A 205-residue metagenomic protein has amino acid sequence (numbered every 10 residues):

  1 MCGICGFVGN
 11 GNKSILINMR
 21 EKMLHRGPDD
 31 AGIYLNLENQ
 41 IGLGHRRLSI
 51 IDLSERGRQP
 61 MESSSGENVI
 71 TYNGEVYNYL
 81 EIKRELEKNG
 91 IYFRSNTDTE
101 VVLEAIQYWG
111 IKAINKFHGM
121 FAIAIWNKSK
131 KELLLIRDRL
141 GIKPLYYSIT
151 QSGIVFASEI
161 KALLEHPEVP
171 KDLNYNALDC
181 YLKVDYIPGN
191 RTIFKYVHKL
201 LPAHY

Functional and structural regions predicted by a protein language model:
M1-Y205: Cysteine-centered catalytic environments shared across enzyme families
